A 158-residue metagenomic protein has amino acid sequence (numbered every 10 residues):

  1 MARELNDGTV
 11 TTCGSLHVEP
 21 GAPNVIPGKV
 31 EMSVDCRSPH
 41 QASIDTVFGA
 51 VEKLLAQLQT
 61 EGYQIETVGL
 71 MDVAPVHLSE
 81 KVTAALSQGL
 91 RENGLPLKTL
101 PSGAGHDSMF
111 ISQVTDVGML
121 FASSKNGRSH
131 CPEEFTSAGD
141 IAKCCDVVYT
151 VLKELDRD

Functional and structural regions predicted by a protein language model:
M1-A2, V34, I111, C144-V151: Alpha-helical metal-binding/catalytic segments enriched in His/Glu/Asp
M1-A42, M71: Midchain, well-structured core segments that form catalytic/ion-binding scaffolds
M1-S15, D45-Q64: Acidic-enriched catalytic cores of C-N bond-cleaving enzymes acting on peptides and small amides
V18, R37-P39, L70-D72, G127-A138: Short beta-alpha connecting loops at secondary-structure transitions that line or flank enzyme active sites
V18-M32, A50-I65, H77-K81: A glycine-rich, aromatic-flanked flexible loop/lid motif
P75-G94: Short, low-order "capping/linker" segments at domain edges
P96-V147: Zn-dependent metallopeptidase/amidohydrolase metal-coordination segment
K153-D158: Generic C-terminal helix-cap and adjacent flexible tail
